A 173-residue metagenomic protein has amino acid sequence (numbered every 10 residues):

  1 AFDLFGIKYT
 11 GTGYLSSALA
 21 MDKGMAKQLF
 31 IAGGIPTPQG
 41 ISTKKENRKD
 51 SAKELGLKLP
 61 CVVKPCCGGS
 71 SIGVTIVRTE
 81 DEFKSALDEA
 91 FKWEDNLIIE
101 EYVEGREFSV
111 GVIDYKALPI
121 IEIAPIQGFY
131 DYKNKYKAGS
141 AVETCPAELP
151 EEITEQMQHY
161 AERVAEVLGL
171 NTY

Functional and structural regions predicted by a protein language model:
F2, E101, V110, A165-Y173: Conserved metal-phosphate-binding beta-hairpin within the catalytic cores of diverse ATP-dependent phosphoryl-transfer
F2-K8, G33, I113: Alpha-helix C-terminal capping segments
D3-Y9, T79-K84: A glycine- and small-aliphatic-rich helix-loop capping segment at beta-alpha/alpha-beta transitions that lines
K8-G13, P65-C66: Short beta-strands and strand-loop turn motifs
S17-R106: Active-site nucleotide/adenylate-binding loops and adjacent lid/helix of ATP-dependent enzymes
T75, A86-L87, E100, E107-N134: Beta-strand scaffold of nucleotide-dependent catalytic cores
E89-N96, A138-Y173: A long amphipathic alpha-helix within ATP-dependent nucleotide-binding catalytic cores
